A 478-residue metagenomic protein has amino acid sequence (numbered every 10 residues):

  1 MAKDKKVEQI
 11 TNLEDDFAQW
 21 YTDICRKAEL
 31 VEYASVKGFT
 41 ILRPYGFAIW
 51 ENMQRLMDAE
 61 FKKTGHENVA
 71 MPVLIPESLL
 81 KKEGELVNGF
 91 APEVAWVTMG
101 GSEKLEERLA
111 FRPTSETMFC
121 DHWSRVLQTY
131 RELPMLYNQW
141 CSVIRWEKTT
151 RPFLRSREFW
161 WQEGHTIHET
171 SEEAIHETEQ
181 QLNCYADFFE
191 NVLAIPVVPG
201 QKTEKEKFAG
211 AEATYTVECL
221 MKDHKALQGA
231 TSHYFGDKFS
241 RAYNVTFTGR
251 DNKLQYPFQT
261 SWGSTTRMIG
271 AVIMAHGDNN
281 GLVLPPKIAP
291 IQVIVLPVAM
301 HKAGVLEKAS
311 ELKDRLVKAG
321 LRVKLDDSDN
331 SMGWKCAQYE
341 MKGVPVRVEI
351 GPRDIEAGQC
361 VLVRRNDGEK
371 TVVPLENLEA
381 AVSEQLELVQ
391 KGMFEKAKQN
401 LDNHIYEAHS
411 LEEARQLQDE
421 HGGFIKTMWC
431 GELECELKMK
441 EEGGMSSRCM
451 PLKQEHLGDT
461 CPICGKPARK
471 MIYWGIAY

Functional and structural regions predicted by a protein language model:
M1-Y478: NTP/phosphate- and nucleic-acid-binding module
